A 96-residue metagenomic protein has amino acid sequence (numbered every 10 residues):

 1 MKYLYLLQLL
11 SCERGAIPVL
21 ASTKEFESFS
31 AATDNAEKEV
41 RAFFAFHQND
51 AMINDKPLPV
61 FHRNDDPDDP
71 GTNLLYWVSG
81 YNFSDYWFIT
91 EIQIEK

Functional and structural regions predicted by a protein language model:
M1-A21: Short aromatic-glycine-(Arg/Gly/Cys) micro-motifs in beta-strand/loop hairpins
R14, A31, I94-K96: Generic "edge-of-domain/loop-turn" microfeature
I17-D34: A short, exposed loop/beta-hairpin motif centered on an aromatic-Gly-Thr core
K38-K96: Short, mixed-charge low-complexity intrinsically disordered segments
